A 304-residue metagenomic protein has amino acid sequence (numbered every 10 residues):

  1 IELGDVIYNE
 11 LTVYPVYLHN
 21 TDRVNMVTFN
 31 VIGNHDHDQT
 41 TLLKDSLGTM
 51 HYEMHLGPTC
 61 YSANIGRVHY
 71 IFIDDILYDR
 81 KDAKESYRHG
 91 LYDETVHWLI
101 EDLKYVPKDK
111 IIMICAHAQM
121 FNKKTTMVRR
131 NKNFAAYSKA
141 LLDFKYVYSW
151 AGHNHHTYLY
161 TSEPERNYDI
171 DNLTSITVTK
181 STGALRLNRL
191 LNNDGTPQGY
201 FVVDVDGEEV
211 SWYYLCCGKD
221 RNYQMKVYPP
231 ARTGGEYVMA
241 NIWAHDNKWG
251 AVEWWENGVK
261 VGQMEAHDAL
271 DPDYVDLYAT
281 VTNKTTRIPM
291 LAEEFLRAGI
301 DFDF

Functional and structural regions predicted by a protein language model:
I1-P15: N-terminal active-site segment of His-dependent metallophosphoesterases
L3-G4, L103-T125: Short acidic, glycine-rich surface-loop motifs adjacent to enzyme active sites
G4-D5, G33-N34, H117, A151-H153: Active-site glycine-centered loops adjacent to acidic/histidine catalytic or metal-binding residues that shape
L11-V106, R129-Y148, H156-D204, V210: Extended active-site neighborhood of metal-dependent phosphoesterases/phosphodiesterases
D75, C115-M120, H153-N154, L215-C216: Short, well-ordered beta-to-alpha junction loops that form the rim of enzyme active sites and present histidine/acidic
P164-N257, R297-F304: Binuclear metal-dependent phosphoesterase catalytic core
G250-L277: Extended low-complexity, serine/threonine- and proline-enriched intrinsically disordered segments
D271-D303: Aromatic sugar-binding surface patches on proteins that engage polysaccharides or sugar-phosphate polymers
